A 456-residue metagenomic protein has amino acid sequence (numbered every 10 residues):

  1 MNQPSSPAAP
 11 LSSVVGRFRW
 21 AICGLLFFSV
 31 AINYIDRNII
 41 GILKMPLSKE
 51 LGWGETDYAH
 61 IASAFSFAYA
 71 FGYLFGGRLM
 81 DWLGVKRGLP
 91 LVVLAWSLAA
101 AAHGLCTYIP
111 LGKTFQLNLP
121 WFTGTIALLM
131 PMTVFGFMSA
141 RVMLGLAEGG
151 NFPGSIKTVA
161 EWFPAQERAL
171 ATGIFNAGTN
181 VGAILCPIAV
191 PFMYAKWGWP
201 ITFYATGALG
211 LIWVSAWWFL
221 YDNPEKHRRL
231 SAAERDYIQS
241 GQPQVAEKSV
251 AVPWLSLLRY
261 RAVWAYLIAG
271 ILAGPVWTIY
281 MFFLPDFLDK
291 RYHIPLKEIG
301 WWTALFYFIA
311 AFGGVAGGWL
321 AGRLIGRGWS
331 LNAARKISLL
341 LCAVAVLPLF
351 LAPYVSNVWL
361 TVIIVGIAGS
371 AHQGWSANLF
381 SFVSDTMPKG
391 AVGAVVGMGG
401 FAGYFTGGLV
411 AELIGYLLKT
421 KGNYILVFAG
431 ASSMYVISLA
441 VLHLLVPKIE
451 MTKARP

Functional and structural regions predicted by a protein language model:
N38, S66-L74, G149, A183-I184 (+3 more regions): Residue-level signature of mid-helix packing/kink "hotspots" within the transmembrane helices of 12-pass Major
I40-K44, Y260-V315, H372-S376, F380 (+3 more regions): Extracytoplasmic gate region of multi-pass secondary transporters
L94-M130, L340-S356: C-terminal ends and interior cores of transmembrane alpha-helices in multi-pass membrane transporters/permeases
G136, A140-N180: Cytoplasmic helix-loop-helix junction between adjacent transmembrane helices in 12-TM secondary transporters
T179-R228: Helix-loop-helix hairpin linking two adjacent transmembrane segments in secondary transporters
G314, S384-K421: A late C-terminal transmembrane helix in Major Facilitator Superfamily
N332-L379: C-terminal transmembrane helical hairpin of 12-TM major facilitator-type secondary transporters
